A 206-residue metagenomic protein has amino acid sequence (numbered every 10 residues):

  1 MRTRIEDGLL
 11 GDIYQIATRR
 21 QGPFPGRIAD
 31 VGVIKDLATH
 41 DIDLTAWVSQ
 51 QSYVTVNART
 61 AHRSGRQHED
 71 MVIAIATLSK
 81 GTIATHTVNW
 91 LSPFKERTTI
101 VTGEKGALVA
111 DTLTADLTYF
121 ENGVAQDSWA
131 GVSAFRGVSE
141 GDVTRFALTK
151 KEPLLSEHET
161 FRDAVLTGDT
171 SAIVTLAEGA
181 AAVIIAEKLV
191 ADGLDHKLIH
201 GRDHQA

Functional and structural regions predicted by a protein language model:
M1-I28: A contiguous active-site-proximal alpha/beta segment in oxidoreductase catalytic domains
E6-L9, Q50, L166: Residue-level signal for alpha-helix termini/capping positions
F24-F94, I100, T114, A177: Rossmann-like dinucleotide-binding domain that binds NAD(P)(H)
K35, T39, L148-L155, A180: Electropositive phosphate-/nucleotide-binding environments in soluble metabolic enzymes
K80-E157, A172-T175: NAD(P)-dinucleotide binding in Rossmann-like oxidoreductases
T160-A206: C-terminal helix-rich "cap/oligomerization" subdomain common to oxidoreductases
